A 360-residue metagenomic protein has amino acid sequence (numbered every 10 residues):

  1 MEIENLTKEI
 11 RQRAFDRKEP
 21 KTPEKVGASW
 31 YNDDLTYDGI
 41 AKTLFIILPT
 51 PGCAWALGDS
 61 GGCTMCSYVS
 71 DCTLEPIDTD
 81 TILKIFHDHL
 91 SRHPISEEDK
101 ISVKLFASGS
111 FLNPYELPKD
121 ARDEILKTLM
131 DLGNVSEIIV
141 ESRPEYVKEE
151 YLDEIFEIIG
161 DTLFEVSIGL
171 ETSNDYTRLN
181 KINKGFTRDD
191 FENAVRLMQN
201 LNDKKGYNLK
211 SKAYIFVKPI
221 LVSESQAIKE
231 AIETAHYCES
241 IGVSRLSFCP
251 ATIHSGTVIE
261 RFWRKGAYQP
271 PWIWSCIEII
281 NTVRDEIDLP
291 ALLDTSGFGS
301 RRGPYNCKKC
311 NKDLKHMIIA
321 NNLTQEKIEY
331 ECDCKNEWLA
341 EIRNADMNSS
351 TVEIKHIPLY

Functional and structural regions predicted by a protein language model:
M1-D16, K25, E239, R245 (+1 more regions): Auxiliary Fe-S-binding modules of radical SAM enzymes
M1-T81, D88-D99: N-terminal [4Fe-4S]-dependent radical SAM core
C53, G109-L117, I220-I228: Active-site mouth loops of central-metabolism enzymes
S67-H89, H93-P118, L132-K148, T162-F191 (+1 more regions): Core AdoMet radical
P76-S91, L117-T128, F186-N193, A227-A235 (+2 more regions): Well-ordered, non-membrane alpha-helical segments in soluble/globular domains
L90-E98, I125-G133, D153-L163, R196-N208 (+1 more regions): Acidic (Asp/Glu)-rich catalytic clusters
Y115-D123, K148-E157, S225: Distinct, well-ordered alpha-helical segments
D189-T257, C276-T295: Conserved C-terminal portion of the radical SAM core fold that forms the substrate/S-adenosylmethionine-binding
